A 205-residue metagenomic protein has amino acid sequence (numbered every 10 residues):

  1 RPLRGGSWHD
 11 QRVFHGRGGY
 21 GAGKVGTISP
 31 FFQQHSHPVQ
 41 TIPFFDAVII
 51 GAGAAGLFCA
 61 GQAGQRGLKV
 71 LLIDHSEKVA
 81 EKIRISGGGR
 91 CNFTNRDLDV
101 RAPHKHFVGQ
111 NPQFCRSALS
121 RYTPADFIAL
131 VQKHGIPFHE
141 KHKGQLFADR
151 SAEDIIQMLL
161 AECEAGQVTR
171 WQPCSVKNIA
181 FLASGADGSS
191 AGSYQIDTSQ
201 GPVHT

Functional and structural regions predicted by a protein language model:
P2-H15: Extreme N-terminal basic, low-complexity initiation segments that serve as generic localization/processing leaders
W8, G21-G26, P30-A47, Q65-R66: Extreme N-terminal leader/targeting segments of oxidoreductases
G16, Q33-Q34, A183: Generic detector of N-terminal low-structure segments
P43-F45, S199-T205: Core beta-strand elements of the Rossmann-like FAD/NAD(P) dinucleotide-binding domain in flavoenzyme oxidoreductases
F45-L72: N-terminal Rossmann-like FAD-binding beta1-loop-alpha1 element of flavoenzymes
H75-T169, C174: Conserved N-terminal/central alpha/beta ligand/cofactor-binding core
Q172-S193: A conserved short coil-to-beta-strand element within the FAD-binding core of flavoproteins
